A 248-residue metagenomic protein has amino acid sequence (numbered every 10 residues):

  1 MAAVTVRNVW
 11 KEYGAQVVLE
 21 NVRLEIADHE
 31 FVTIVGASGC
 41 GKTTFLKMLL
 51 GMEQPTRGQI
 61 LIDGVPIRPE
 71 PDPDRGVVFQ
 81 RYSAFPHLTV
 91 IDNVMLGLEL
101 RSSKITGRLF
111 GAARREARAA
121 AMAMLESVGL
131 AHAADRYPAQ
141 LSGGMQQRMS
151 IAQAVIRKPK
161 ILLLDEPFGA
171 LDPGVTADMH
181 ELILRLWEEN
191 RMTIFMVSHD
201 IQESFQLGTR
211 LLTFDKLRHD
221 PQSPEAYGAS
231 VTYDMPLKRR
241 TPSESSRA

Functional and structural regions predicted by a protein language model:
V35-A37: The feature captures the beta-strand-to-loop junction immediately N-terminal to the Walker
L50: Helix-to-loop junction immediately C-terminal to a conserved catalytic motif
G58-E70: Conserved ABC transporter NBD signature motif
P66, M95, E99-S102, T106-A133: Conserved ABC ATPase "signature" region
R136-A139, R157: Conserved signature/switch motifs of ABC ATPase nucleotide-binding domains
I151: Hydrophobic anchor residue at the start of the ABC signature
L162-D165: Catalytic Walker B motif of ABC-type/P-loop ATPase nucleotide-binding domains
